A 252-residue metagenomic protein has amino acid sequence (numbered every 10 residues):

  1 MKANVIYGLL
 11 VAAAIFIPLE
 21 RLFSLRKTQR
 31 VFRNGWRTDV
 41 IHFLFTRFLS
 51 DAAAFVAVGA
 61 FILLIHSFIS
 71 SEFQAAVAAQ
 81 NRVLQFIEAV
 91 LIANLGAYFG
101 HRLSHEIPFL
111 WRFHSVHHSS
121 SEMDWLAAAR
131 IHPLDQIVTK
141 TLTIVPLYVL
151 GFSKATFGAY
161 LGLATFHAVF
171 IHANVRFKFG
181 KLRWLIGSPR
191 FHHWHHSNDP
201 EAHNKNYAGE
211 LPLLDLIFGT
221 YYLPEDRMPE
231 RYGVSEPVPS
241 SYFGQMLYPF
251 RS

Functional and structural regions predicted by a protein language model:
M1-K2, Q29-G35, Q74-R82, V116-H117 (+1 more regions): Helix-boundary and loop/linker segments of multi-pass membrane transporters
M1-V11: Hydrophobic transmembrane alpha-helical segments in integral membrane proteins
A12-L25, F99-F109: Membrane-water interface of transmembrane alpha-helices
L19-R37: Membrane-interface helix-loop junction between the first two transmembrane segments
N34-F48: Alpha-helical transmembrane segments and their helix-start/interface "positive-inside/aromatic belt" motifs in integral
L44-A53, A79-E230: Membrane-embedded catalytic scaffold of the fatty acid hydroxylase/desaturase
L64-V77: Membrane-interface helix termini and inter-helical loops of multi-pass transporters
P229-S252: A membrane-cytosol interface segment of integral membrane proteins
